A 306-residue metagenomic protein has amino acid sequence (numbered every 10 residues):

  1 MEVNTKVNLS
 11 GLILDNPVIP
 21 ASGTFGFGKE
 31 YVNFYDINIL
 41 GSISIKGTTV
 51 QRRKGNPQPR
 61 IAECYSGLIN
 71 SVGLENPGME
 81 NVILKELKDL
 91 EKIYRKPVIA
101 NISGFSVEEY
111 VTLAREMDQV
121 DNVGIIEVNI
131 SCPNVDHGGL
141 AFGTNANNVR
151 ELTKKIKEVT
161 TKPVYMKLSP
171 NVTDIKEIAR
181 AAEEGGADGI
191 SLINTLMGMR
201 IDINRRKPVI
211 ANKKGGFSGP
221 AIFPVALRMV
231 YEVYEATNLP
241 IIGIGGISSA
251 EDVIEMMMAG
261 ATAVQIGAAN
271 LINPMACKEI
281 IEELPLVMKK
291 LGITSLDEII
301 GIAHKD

Functional and structural regions predicted by a protein language model:
M1-E2, F217-N238, S248-D306: Alpha/beta catalytic cores of nucleotide-metabolism and tRNA/nucleoside-modifying enzymes
M1-V98, S103-F105, I280: N-terminal capping/small domains of soluble enzymes
T5, V18-A21, G41-I45, V98-I102 (+6 more regions): Hydrophobic faces of well-ordered beta-strands that scaffold small-molecule active sites in alpha/beta enzyme cores
V7-N8, L12, I83-Y94, D118 (+5 more regions): Surface-exposed amphipathic alpha-helices with a cationic face
T24, S103-S106, N171, G246 (+1 more regions): Short beta->alpha junction loops/turns
T49-R53, P133-V135, M197-R200, L271-N273: Short gly/pro/ser/thr-enriched loop/turn and capping motifs at secondary-structure boundaries
Q58-R60, A141, R205-P208, E279-E282: Short low-complexity, flexible loop/linker segments enriched in glycine and/or proline with clustered acidic
V107-I242, E251-A259, I266: Alpha/beta enzyme core
